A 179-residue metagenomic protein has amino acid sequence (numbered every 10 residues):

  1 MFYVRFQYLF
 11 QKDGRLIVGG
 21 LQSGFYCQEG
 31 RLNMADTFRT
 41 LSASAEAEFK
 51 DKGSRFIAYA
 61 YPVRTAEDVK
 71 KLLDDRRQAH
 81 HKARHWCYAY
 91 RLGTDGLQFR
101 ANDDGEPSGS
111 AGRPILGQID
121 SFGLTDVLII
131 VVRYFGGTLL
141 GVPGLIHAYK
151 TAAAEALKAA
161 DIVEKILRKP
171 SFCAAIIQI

Functional and structural regions predicted by a protein language model:
Y8, S23: Cationic, low-complexity basic patches in intrinsically disordered or flexible, solvent-exposed regions
M34-S110: C-terminal regulatory domains involved in ligand/effector binding and gene-expression control
A83-W86, A160-L167: Flexible, glycine/charged-enriched surface loops at secondary-structure junctions
A111-A159: Active-site beta-strand/loop microenvironment that shapes enzyme catalytic pockets
V163-I177: Short glycine-/aliphatic-rich beta-strand segments at the starts of folded cytosolic domains
